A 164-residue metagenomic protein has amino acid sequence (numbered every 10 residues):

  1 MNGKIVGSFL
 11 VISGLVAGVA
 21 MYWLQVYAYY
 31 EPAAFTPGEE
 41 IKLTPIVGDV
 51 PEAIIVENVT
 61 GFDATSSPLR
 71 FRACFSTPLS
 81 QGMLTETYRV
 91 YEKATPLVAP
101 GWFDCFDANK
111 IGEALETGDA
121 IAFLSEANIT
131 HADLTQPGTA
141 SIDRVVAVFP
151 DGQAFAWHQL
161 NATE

Functional and structural regions predicted by a protein language model:
N2-R89: N-terminal export/targeting and maturation segments
T36-E52, C105-N109, I142, Q159-E164: A signal for specific C-terminal beta-sheet/loop modules enriched in small/flexible residues with GP/PG/PP motifs
E57-T135: Mature extracytoplasmic domains of secretory-pathway proteins
G118-T163: Amphipathic alpha-helical packing elements
